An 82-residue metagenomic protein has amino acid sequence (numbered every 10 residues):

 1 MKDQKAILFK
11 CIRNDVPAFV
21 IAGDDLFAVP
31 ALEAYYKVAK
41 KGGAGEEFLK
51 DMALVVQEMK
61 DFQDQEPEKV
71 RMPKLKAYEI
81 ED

Functional and structural regions predicted by a protein language model:
M1, K69-D82: Short intrinsically disordered terminal tails
M1-P30, A34: N-terminal acidic leader/helix
A6, P17-A18, F27-A28, L54 (+2 more regions): Low-complexity, compositionally biased segments
P30-R71: Short, charge-rich amphipathic interface segments used for partner binding and complex assembly
